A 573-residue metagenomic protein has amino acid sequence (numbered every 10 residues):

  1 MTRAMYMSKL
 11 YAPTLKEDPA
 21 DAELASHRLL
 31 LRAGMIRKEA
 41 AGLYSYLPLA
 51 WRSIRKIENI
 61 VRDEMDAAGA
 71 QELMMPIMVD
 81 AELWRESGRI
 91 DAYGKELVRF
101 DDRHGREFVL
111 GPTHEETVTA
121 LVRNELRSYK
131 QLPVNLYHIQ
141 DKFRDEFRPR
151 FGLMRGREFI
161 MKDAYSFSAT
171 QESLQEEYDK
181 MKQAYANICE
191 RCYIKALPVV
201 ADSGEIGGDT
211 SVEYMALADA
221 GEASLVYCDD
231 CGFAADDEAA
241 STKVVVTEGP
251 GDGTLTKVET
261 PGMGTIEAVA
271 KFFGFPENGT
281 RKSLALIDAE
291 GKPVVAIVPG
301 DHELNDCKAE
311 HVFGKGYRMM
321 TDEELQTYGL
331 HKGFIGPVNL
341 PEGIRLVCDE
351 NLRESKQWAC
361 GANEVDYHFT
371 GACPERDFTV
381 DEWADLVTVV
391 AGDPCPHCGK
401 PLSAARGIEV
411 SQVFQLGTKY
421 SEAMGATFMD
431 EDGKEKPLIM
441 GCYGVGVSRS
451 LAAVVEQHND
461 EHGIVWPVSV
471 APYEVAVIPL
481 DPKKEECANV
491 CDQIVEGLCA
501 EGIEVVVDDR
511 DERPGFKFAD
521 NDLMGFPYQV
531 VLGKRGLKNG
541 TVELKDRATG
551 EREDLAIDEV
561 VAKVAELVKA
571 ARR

Functional and structural regions predicted by a protein language model:
M1-R573: NTP/phosphate- and nucleic-acid-binding module
